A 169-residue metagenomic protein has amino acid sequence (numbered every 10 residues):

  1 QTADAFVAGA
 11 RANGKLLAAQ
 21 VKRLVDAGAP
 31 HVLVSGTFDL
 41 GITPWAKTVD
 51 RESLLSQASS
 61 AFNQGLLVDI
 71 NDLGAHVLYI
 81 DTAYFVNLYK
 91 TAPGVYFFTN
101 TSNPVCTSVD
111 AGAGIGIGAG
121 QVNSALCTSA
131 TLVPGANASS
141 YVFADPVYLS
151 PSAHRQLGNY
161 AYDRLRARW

Functional and structural regions predicted by a protein language model:
Q1-Y96, H154-R166: Extracytoplasmic, non-cytosolic globular domains
P44-Q57, D72-V147: Mobile gating loops/cap/lid regions near enzyme active sites that modulate substrate access
S150: Short, conserved phosphate/pyrophosphate- and ester-handling motifs at nucleotide-, phospho-/glycolipid
W169: Phosphate-handling active-site elements
